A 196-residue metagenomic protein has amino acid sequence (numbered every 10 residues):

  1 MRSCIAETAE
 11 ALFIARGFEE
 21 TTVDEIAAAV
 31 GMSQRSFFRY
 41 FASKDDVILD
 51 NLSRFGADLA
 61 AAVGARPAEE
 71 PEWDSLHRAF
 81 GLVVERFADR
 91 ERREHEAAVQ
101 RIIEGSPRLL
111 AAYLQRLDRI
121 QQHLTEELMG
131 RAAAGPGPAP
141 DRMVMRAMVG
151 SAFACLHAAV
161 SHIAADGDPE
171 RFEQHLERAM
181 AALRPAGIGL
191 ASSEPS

Functional and structural regions predicted by a protein language model:
M1, F55, F80, R116-I120 (+1 more regions): Hydrophobic/aromatic residues within well-ordered alpha-helical segments
M1-R16, E20-M32, L49, Q174: Basic, helix-initiating cap at the start of DNA-binding domains
F13, T22-V23, K44-F55, W73-L76: Amphipathic alpha-helical segments enriched in hydrophobic/aromatic and basic residues that form the DNA-contacting
S33-F41: Short hydrophobic/aromatic patch on the recognition helix
A57-V99: Hydrophobic alpha-helical connector segments
P107-A133, M143-R146, G150: Amphipathic alpha-helical packing segments from all-alpha helical-bundle domains
L114, G135-M180: Hydrophobic/aromatic-rich alpha-helical bundle segments in the mid-to-C-terminal region
E126, G130, A165-S196: C-terminal peripheral helix-coil segments that are non-catalytic and often amphipathic
